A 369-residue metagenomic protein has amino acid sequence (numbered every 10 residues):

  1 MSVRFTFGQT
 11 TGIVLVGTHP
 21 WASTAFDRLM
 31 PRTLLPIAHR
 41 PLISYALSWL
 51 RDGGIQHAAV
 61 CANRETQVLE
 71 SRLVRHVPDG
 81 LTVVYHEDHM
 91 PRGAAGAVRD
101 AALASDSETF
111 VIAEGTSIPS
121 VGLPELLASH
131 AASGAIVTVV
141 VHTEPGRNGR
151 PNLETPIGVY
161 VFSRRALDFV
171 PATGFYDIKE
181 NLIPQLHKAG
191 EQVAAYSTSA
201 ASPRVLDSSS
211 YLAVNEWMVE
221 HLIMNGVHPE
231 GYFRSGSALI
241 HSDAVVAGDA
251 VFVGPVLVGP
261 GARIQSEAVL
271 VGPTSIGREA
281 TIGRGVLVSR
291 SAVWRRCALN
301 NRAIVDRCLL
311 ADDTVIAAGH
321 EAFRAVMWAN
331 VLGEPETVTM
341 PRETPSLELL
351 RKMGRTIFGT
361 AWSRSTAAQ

Functional and structural regions predicted by a protein language model:
S2-L69, L73, L81: N-terminal glycine-rich phosphate-binding loop and ensuing alpha1 helix
L15, I37, C61, H86-D88 (+3 more regions): Generic beta-sheet signal
G17, T281-Q369: Glycine-rich hexapeptide-repeat left-handed beta-helix
L42-A46, G96-D100, L182: Well-ordered alpha-helical segments embedded in enzymatic catalytic cores
H57-N63, V139-V141, L309: Short internal beta-strands
Q67-R150, V161: Conserved beta-loop-beta/alpha segment of the NTase-like Rossmann-fold superfamily that binds/positions NTPs
F110-V111, I118-P119, P124-A131, T138 (+1 more regions): Catalytic-core segments of class I nucleotidyltransferases/pyrophosphorylases that form NMP-activated intermediates
H187-E279, L287: Extended, small-residue-rich solenoid/repeat segments and analogous flexible loops that form exposed scaffolds
